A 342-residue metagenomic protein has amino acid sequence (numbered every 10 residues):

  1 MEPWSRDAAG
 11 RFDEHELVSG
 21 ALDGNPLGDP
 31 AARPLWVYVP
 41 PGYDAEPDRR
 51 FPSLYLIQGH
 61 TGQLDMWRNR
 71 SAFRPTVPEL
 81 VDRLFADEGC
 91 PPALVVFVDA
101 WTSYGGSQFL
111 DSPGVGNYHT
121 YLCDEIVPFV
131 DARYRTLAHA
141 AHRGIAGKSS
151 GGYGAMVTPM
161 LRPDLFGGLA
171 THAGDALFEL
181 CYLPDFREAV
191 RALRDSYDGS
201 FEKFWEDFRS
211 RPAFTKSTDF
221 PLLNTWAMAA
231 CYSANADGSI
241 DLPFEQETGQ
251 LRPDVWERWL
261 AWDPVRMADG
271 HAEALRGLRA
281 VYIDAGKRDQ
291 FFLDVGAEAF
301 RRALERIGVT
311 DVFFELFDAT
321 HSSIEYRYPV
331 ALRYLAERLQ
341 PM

Functional and structural regions predicted by a protein language model:
M1-M342: Non-catalytic cap/lid and distal C-terminal segments of serine-dependent acyl enzymes
